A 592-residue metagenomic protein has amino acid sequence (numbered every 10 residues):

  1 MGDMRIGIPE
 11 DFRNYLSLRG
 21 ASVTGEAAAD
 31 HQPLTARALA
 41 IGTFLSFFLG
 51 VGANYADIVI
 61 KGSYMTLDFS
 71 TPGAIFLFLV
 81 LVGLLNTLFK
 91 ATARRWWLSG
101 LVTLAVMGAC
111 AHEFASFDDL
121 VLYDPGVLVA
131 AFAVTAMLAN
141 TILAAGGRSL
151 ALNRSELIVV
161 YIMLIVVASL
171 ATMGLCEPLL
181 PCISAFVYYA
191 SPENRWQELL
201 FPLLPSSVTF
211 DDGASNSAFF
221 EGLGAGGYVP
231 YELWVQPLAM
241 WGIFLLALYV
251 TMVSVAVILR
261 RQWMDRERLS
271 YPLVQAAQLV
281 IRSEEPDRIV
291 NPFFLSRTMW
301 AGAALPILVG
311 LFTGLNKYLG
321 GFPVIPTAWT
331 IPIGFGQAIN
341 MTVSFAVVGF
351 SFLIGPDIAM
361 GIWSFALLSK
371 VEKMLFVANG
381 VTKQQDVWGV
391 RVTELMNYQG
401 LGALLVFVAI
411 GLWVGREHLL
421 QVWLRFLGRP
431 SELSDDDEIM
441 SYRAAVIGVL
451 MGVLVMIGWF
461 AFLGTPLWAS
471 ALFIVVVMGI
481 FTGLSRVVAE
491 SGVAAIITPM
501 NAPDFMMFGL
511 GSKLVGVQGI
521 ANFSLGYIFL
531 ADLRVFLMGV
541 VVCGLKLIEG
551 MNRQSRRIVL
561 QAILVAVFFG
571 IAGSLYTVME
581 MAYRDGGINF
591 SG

Functional and structural regions predicted by a protein language model:
G2-A21, A28-Q32, A36-M538, G570-G592: Transmembrane-helix bundle segments that line or gate the permeation/cavity pathway in multi-pass membrane proteins
L547-L560: Long hydrophobic segments that form regular secondary structure
I563: Ligand/substrate-recognition segments at binding pockets and active sites
